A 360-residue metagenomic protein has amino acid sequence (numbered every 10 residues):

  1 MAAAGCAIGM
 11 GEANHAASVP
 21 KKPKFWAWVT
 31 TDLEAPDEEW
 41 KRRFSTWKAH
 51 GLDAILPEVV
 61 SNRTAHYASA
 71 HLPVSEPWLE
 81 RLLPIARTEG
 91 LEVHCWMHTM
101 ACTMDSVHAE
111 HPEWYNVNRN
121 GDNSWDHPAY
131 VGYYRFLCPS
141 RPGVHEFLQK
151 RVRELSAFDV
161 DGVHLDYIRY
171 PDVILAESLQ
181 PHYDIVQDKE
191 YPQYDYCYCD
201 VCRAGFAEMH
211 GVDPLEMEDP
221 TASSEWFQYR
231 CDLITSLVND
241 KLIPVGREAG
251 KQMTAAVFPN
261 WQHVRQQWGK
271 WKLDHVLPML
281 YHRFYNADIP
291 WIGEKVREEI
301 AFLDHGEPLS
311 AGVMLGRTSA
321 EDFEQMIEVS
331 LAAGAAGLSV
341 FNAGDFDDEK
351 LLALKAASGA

Functional and structural regions predicted by a protein language model:
M1-A16: N-terminal export signals
A27-W28, H94-T99, H164-P171, Y194-R265 (+1 more regions): Aromatic-lined carbohydrate-recognition surfaces of secreted/lumenal glycan-active proteins
E39-R63, F158-G162, W271-H275, A332-G337: Catalytic domains of carbohydrate-active enzymes, especially glycoside hydrolases
W47, S61-A101, W226-A249: Aromatic-lined substrate-binding rim segments of carbohydrate-active enzymes
S69-V74, C102-Y130, I168-E216: Aromatic- and acidic-residue-enriched segments that line the glycan-binding/catalytic groove of carbohydrate-active
H94-F158: Active-site-adjacent "subsite" loops/lids of carbohydrate-active enzymes
V173, Q252-D288, T318-E321: Substrate-binding cleft/loops of secretory-pathway carbohydrate-active enzymes
L280-W291, K295-E299, H305-A360: Substrate-binding cleft of secreted/luminal carbohydrate-active enzymes
